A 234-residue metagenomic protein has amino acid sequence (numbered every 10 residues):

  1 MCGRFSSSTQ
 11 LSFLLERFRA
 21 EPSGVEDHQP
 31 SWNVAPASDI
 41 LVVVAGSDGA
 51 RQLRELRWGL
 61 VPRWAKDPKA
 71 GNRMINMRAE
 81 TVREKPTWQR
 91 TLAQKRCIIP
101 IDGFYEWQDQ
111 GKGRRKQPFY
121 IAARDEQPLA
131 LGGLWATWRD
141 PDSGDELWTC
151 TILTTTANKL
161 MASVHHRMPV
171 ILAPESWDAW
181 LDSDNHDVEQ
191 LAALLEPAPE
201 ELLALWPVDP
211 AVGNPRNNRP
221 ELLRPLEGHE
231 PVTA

Functional and structural regions predicted by a protein language model:
M1-A234: Short linear sequence motif anchored by a di-proline
